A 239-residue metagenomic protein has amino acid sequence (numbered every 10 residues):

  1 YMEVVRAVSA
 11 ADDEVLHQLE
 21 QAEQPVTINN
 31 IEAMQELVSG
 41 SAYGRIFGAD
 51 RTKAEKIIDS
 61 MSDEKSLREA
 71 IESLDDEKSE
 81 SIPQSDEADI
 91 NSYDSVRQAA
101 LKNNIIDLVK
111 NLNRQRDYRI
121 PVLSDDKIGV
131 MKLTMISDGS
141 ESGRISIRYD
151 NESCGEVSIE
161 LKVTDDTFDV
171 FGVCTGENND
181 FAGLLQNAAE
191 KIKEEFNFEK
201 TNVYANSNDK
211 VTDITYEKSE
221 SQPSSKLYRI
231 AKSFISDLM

Functional and structural regions predicted by a protein language model:
Y1-M239: Extended non-catalytic alpha-helical interaction modules
